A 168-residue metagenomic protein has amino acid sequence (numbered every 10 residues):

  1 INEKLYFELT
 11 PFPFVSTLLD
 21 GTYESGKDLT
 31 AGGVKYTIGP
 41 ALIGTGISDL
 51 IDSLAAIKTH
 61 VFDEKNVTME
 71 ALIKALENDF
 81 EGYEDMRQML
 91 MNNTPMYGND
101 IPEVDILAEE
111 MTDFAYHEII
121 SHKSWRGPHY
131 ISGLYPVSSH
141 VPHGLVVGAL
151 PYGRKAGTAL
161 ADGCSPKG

Functional and structural regions predicted by a protein language model:
I1-G168: Acidic, glycine-enriched catalytic cores built around paired aspartates
